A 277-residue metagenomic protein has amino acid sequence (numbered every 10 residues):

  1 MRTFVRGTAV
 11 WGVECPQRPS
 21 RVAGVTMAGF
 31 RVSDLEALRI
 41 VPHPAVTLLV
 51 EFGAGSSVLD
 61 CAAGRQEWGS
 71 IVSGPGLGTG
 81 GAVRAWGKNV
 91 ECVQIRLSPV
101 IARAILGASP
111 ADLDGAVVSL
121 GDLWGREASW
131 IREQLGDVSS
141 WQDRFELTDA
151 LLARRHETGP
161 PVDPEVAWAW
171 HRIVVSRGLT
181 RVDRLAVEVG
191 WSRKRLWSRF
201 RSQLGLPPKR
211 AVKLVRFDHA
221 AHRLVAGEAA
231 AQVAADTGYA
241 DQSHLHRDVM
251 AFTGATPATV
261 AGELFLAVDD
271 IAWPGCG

Functional and structural regions predicted by a protein language model:
M1-R193, L206-P207, H222-V225, A229-S243 (+1 more regions): Alpha-helical bundle regulatory/interaction domains
F200, V212, V249, A261: DNA major-groove recognition helix of helix-turn-helix
Q203: Basic, nucleic-acid-binding surfaces and adjacent catalytic neighborhoods in DNA/RNA-processing proteins
